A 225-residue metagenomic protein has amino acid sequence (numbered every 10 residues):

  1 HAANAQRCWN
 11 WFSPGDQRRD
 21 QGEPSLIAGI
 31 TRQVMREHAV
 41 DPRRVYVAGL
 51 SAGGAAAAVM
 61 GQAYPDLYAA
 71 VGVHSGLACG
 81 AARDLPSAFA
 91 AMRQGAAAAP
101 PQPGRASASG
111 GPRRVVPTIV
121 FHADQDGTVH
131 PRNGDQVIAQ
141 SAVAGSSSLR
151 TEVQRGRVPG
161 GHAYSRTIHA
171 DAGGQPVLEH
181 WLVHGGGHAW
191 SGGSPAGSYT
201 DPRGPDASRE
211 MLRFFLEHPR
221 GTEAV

Functional and structural regions predicted by a protein language model:
H1-Y46, L50, G54-A69, H74-L77 (+2 more regions): Serine-hydrolase catalytic machinery in alpha/beta-hydrolase-like enzymes
A28-T31, M35, D135-A142, L212 (+1 more regions): Non-transmembrane alpha-helical segments in soluble domains of secreted/periplasmic/extracellular proteins
H38, Y64, Y68, S75 (+3 more regions): A generic secondary-structure signal for well-formed alpha-helical elements
P42-V47, S148-G156, E223: Surface-exposed patches in mature extracellular/periplasmic domains of secreted proteins
G76-P176, L182-G185: The feature captures the conserved acid-bearing segment of alpha/beta-hydrolase catalytic domains
H180-S194: Active-site-adjacent mobile loop/cap segments within catalytic or ligand-binding domains
S198-V225: Catalytic active-site module of serine/aspartate enzymes centered on a nucleophile-bearing elbow/loop
